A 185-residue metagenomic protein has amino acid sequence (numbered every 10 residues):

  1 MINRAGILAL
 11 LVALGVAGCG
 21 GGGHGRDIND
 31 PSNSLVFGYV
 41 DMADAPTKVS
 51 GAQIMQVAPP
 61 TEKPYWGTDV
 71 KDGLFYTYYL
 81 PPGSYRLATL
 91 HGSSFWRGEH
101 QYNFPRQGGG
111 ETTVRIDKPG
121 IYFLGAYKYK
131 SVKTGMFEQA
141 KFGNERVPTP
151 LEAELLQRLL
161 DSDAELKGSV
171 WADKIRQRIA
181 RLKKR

Functional and structural regions predicted by a protein language model:
M1-C19: Sec-dependent bacterial lipoprotein signal peptides
L8, L74, G108: Generic anion/oxyanion-binding catalytic loop in active/binding sites
C19-P59, H91-R185: Primarily secretory-pathway and cell-envelope proteins
E62-G73: Short, acidic Ser/Thr/Gly-rich low-complexity loop/linker segments typical of extracellular and cell-surface proteins
T68, Y78-L80, T112-V114: Generic detection of short hydrophobic beta-strand segments and adjacent strand-loop junctions
D72-R86, L90-F95: Short Pro-Gly-centered beta-turn/loop motif in secreted/extracellular proteins
